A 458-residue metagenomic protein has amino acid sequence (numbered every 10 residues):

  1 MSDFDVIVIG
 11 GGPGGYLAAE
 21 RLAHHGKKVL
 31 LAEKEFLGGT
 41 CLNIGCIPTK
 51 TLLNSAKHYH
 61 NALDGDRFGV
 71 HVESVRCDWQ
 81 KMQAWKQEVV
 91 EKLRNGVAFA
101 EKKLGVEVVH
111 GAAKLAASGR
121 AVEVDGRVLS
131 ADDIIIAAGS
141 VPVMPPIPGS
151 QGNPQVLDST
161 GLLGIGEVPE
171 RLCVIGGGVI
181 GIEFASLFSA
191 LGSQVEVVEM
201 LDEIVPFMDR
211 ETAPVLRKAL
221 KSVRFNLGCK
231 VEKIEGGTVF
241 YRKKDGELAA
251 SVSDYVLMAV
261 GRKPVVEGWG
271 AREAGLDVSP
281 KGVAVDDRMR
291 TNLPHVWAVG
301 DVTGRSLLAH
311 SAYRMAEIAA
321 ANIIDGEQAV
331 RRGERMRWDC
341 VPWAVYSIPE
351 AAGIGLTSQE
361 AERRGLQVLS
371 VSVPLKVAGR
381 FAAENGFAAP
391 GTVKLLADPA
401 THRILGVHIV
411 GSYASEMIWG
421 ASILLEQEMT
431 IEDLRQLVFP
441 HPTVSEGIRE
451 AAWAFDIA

Functional and structural regions predicted by a protein language model:
M1-G12, V168-I175: Beta1/beta-strand and adjacent pyrophosphate-binding region of the FAD-binding site in flavoprotein oxidoreductases
I7-E35, I47, T51-H58, E327 (+2 more regions): Flexible, glycine-rich terminal cap/loop adjacent to redox cofactors in electron-transfer oxidoreductases
R21, N43-I44, P48-V128, F207-C229 (+2 more regions): N-terminal Rossmann-like dinucleotide/flavin-binding domain of flavoprotein oxidoreductases that bind FAD/FMN
A23-I44, S193-I204: Glycine-rich FAD pyrophosphate-binding loop
C46, A138-Q194, V198, F225 (+1 more regions): Glycine-rich dinucleotide-binding loop and its adjacent helix/turn
E88-R94, A98, L163-G164, P169-C173 (+5 more regions): Rossmann-like dinucleotide-binding cores of NAD(P)H-dependent redox enzymes
E107-H110, K114-E123, L129, L191-D287 (+2 more regions): A Rossmann-like FAD-binding core segment of flavoenzymes
G152-P169, S251-V330: FAD-site-proximal beta/loop scaffold in flavoenzymes
